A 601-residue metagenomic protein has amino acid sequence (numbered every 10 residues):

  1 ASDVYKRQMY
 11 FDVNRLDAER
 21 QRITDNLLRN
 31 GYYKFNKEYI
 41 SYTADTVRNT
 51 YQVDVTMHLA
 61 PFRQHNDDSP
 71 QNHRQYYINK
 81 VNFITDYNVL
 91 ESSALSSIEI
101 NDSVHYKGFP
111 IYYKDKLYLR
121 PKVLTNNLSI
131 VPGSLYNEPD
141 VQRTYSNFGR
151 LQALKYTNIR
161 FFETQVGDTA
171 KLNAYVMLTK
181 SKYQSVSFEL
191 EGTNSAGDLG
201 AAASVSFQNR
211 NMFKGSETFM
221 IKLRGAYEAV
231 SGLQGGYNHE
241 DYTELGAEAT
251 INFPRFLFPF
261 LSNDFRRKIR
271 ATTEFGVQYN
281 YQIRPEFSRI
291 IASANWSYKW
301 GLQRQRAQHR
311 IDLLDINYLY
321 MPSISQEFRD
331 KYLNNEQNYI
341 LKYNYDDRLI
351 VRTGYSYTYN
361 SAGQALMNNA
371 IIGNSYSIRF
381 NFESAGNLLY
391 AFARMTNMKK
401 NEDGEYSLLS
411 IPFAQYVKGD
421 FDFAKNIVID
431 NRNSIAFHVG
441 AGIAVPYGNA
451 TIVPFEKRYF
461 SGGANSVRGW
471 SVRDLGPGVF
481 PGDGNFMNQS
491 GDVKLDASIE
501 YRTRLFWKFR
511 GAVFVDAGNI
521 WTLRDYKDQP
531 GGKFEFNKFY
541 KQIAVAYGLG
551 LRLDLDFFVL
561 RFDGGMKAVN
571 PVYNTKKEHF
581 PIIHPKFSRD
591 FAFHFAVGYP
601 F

Functional and structural regions predicted by a protein language model:
A1-R150, I159, K171, F265: Interaction-mediating elements
M9, N36, L117-Y118, N137-R379 (+4 more regions): Gram-negative/organellar outer-membrane beta-barrel architecture
S96-E99, P110, T193-A196, R310-T503 (+1 more regions): C-terminal outer-membrane beta-barrel translocator/porin domains of Gram-negative envelope proteins and their
F188-L190, F219-L223, F275-V277, I378-F382 (+5 more regions): Membrane-embedded beta-strand positions of outer-membrane beta-barrel proteins
S377, N401-D403, S407, K418-F421 (+4 more regions): In a subset of proteins, long, contiguous C-terminal domains/tails are tracked
A391-A393, Y526-A544, T575-K586, A592: Outer-membrane beta-barrel domain signature, especially the mid-to-C-terminal portions of large Gram-negative OMP
D492, W507-F509, Q542: Hydrophobic alpha-helical transmembrane segments and adjacent short intramembrane/lumenal linkers of inner/organellar
